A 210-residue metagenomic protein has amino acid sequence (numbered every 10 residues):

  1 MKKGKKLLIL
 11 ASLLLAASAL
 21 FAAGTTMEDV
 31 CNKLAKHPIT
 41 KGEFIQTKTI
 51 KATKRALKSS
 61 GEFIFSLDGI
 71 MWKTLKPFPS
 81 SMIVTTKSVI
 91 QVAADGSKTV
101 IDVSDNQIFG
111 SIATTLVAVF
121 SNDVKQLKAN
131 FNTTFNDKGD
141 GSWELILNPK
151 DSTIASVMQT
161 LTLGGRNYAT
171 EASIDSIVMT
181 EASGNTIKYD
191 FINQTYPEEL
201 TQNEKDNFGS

Functional and structural regions predicted by a protein language model:
K2-I9: Bacterial N-terminal signal peptides that target proteins for export
A17-A19: N-terminal signal peptide c-region/cleavage motif recognized by signal peptidases
F21-R55, E204-S210: N-terminal leader/targeting segments and the immediate start of mature chains
F44, I70-T74, V89-V92, L145-L147 (+1 more regions): Short hydrophobic/aromatic-rich beta-strand segments that constitute the beta-sheet cores of beta-sandwich/beta-barrel
L57-S60, P77-F78, T85-T86, A155-T160 (+1 more regions): Short, surface-exposed coil-to-beta transition loops
E62-T114, G184-K188, N193: An acidic-aromatic
Q91-D151: Surface-exposed, polar helix/loop patches in the mature regions of secreted/periplasmic/lumenal proteins that form
V124-S210: Gly/Pro-enriched, hydrophobic low-complexity segments that function as extracytoplasmic propeptides/linkers
